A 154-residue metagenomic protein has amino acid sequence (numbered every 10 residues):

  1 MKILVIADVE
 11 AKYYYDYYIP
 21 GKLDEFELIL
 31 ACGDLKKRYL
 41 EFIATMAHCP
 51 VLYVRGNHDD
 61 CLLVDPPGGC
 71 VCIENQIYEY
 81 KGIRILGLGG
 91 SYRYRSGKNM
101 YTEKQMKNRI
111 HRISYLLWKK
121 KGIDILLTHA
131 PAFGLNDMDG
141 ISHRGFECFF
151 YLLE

Functional and structural regions predicted by a protein language model:
M1-M46, W118-G122: N-terminal active-site segment of His-dependent metallophosphoesterases
V5-Y14, R55-C148: Conserved catalytic scaffold of divalent metal-dependent phosphoesterases
L30, L52-V54: A short beta-strand/loop micro-motif in the catalytic core of glycosyltransferases that engages the nucleotide-sugar
A47-V51: A short helix->loop->beta-strand "cap" motif at the edges of active sites that frequently abuts
F150-E154: Short, intrinsically disordered, charge-balanced linker/junction segments flanking boundaries in proteins
